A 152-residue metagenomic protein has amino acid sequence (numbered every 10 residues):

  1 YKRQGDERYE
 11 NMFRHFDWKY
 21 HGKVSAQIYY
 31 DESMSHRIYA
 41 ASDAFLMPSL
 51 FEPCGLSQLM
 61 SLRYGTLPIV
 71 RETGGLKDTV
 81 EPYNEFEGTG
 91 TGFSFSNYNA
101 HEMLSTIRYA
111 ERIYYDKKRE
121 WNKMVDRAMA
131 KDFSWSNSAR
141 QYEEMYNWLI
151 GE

Functional and structural regions predicted by a protein language model:
K2-R37: Nucleotide-activated donor-binding/catalytic signature segment of Leloir-type glycosyltransferases, i.e., the conserved
G5, N99-M103, S138: Phosphate/oxyanion-binding active-site loops and adjacent basic polyanion-contact surfaces
R8-N11, L56, R140: Generic recognition of short, well-ordered alpha-helical segments
H15-K19, M60-R63, N147: Short, surface-exposed basic-aromatic patches at helix termini and helix-loop junctions that form
G22, T66, F133: Short glycine/serine/threonine/alanine-rich loop segments
E32, R37-A130: Catalytic binding pocket for nucleotide-activated donors in carbohydrate/polymer assembly enzymes
W135-E152: C-terminal alpha-helical cap of glycosyltransferases
